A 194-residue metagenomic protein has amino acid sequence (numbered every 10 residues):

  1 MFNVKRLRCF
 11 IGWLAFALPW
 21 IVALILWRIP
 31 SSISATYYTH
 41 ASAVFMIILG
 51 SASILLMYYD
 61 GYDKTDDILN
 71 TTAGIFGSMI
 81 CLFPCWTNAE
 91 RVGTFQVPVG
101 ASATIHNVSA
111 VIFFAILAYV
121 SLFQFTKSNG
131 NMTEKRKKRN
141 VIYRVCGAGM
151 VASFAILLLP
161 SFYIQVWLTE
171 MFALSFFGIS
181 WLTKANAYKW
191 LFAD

Functional and structural regions predicted by a protein language model:
M1-D63: N-terminal topogenic module of multi-pass integral membrane proteins
M1-I11, T65-L69, N129-G149: Cytoplasm-facing juxtamembrane segments at the starts of transmembrane helices in multi-pass membrane proteins
I11, T39-L49, A103-F114, N140-G147 (+1 more regions): Alpha-helical transmembrane segments of polytopic membrane proteins
W13-P19, F45-L56, I112-S121, A173-K184: Hydrophobic cores of alpha-helical transmembrane segments in multi-pass inner/ER membrane proteins, independent
F16-R28, L55-Y58, F76-A89, V151-S161: Hydrophobic alpha-helical transmembrane segments and adjacent interfacial helices in integral membrane proteins
L26-H40, E90-A101, F162-T169: Membrane-interface interhelical loops and short amphipathic "cap" helices that link adjacent transmembrane segments
A73-V141: Membrane-proximal helix-loop-helix units in multi-pass membrane proteins
M150-D194: C-terminal transmembrane-bundle signature of multipass membrane proteins, characterized by strong activation on
